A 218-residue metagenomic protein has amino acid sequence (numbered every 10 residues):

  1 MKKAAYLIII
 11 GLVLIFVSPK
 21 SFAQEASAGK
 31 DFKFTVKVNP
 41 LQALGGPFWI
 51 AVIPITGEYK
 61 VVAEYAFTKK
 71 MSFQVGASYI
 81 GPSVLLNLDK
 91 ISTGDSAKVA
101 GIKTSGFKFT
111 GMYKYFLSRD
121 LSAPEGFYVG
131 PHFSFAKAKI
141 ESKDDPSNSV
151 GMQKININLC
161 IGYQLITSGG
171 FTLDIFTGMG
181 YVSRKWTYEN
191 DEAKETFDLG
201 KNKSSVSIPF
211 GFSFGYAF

Functional and structural regions predicted by a protein language model:
M1-F32, F218: Cleavable N-terminal export/targeting peptides
A23-I91, G211-F218: Short glycine/proline- and aromatic-enriched beta-strand/turn motifs that initiate or cap beta-hairpins
A28, A51-I55, K98-S105, S147-Q153 (+1 more regions): Replace "Gram-negative outer membrane beta-barrel proteins" with "bacterial and organellar outer membrane beta-barrel
Y65-F171: Gram-negative (and chloroplast) outer-membrane scaffold detector with strong preference for beta-barrel transmembrane
T110, K114-F116, S204-F218: Outer-membrane beta-barrel "beta-signal"
G169-I175, W186: Short conserved catalytic/interaction loops centered on acidic-Pro-aromatic/His motifs
F176-G180: Internal, hydrophobic beta-strand segments that form the core of beta-sheet-rich folds
Y188-D198: Short helix/strand-capping connector loops at secondary-structure junctions
